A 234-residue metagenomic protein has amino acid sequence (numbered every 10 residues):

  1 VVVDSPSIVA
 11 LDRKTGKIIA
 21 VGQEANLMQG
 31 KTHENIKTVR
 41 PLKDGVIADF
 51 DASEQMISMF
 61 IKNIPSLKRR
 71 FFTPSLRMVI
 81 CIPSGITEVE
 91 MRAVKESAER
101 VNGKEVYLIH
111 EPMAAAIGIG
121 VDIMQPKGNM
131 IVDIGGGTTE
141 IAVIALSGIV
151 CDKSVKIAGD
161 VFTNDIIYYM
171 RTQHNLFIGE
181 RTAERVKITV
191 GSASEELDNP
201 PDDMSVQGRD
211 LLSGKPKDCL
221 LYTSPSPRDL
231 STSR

Functional and structural regions predicted by a protein language model:
V1-I134, A142-S224, R228, R234: Nucleotide/phosphate-binding catalytic cleft detector across ATP-hydrolyzing and phosphate-transferring enzymes
G137: Conserved Rossmann-like nucleotide-cofactor binding loop
